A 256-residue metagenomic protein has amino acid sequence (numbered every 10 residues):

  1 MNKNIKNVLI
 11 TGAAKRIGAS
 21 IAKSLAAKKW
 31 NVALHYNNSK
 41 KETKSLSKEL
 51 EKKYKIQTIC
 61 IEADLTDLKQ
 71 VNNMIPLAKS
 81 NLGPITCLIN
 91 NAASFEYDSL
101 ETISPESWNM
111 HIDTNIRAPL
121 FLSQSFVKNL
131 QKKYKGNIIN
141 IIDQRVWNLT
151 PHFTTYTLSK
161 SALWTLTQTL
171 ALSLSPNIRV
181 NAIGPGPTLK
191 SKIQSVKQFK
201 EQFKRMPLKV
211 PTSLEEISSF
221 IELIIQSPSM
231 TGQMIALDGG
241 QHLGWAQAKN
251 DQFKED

Functional and structural regions predicted by a protein language model:
A14-R16: Conserved glycine-rich cofactor-binding loop
L25, W164, L174-T188, M230-L237: Conserved Rossmann-fold SDR core element
K28-S45: Conserved glycine-rich Rossmann-like NAD(P)H-binding loop of the short-chain dehydrogenase/reductase
S99-L100, S107-I112, Q202: Substrate-binding pocket helix/loop in short-chain dehydrogenase/reductase
N137-S175, P187-T188, Q241-L243: Catalytic loop of short-chain dehydrogenase/reductase
N148, T231-D256: Short C-terminal tail/terminal secondary-structure segment of NAD(P)H-dependent dehydrogenase/reductase domains
L214-L237, H242: C-terminal substrate-recognition "lid" of short-chain dehydrogenase/reductases
